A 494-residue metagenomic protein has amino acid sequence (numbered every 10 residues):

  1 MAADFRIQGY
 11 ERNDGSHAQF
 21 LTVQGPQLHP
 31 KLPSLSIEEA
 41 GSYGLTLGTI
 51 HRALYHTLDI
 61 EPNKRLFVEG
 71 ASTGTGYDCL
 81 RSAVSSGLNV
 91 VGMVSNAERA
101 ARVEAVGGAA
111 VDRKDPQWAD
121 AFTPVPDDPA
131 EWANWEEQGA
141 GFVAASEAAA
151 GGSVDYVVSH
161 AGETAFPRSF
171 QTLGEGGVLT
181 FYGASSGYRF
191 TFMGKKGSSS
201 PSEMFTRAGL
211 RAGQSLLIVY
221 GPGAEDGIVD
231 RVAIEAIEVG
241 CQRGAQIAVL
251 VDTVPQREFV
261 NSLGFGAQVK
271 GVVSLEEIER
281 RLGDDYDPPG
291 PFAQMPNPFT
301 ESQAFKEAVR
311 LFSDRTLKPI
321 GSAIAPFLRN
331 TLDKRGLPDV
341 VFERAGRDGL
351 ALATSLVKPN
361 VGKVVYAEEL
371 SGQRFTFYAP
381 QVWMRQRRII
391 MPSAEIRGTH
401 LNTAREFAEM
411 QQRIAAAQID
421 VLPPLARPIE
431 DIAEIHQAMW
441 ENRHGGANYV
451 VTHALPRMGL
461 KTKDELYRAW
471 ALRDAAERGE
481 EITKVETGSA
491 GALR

Functional and structural regions predicted by a protein language model:
M1-H29, I237: Glycine-rich phosphate/adenylate-binding loop and adjacent beta-alpha elements of nucleotide- or dinucleotide-binding
E38-S42: C-terminal boundary of histidine-terminating zinc-finger modules
Y43-P129, S200-R315: Mid-domain Rossmann-like dinucleotide-binding core that forms the NAD(H)/NADP(H) cofactor-binding site
H56-E61, A148-G151, Q171, T206-R211 (+1 more regions): Glycine-rich helix-loop-beta junction characteristic of Rossmann-like nucleotide cofactor-binding loops
E61, L173-G174, V357-P359: Helix-to-beta-strand junctions that scaffold the AdoMet/dcAdoMet cofactor pocket in Class I SAM-dependent enzymes
D112, G177-S185, T191-M204, R211-A212 (+5 more regions): Rossmann-fold dehydrogenase core element
V157-V158, V341-F342: N-terminal Rossmann-like NAD(P) cofactor-binding module of classical short-chain dehydrogenase/reductase
K195, S199-R207, R211-S215, L311-R315 (+6 more regions): C-terminal hydrophobic helical "lid"/dimerization subdomain of Rossmann-like NAD(P)H-dependent oxidoreductases
